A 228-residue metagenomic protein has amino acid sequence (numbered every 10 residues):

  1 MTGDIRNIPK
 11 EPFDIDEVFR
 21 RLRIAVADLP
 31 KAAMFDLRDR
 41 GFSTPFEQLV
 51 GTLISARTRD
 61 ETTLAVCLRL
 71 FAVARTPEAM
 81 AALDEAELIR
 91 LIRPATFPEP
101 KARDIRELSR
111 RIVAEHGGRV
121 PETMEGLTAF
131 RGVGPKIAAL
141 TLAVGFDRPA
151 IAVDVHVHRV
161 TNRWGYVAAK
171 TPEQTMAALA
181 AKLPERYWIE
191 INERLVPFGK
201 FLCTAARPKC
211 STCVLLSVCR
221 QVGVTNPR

Functional and structural regions predicted by a protein language model:
G3-R228: Catalytic cores of DNA base-excision repair glycosylases
